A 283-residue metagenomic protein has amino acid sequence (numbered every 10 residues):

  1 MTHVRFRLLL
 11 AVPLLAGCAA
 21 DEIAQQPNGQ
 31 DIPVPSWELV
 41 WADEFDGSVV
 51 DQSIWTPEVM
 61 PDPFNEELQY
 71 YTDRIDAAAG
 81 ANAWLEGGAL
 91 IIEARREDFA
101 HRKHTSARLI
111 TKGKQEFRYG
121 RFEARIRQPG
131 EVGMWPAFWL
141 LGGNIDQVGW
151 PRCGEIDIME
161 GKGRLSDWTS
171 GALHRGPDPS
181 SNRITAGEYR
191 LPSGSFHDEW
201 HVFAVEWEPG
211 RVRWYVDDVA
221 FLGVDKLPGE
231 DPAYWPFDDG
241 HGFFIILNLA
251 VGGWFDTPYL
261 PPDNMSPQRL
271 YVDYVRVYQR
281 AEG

Functional and structural regions predicted by a protein language model:
V4-A11: Sec-dependent signal peptide recognition, specifically the positively charged N-region followed immediately by
A11-P13, E282: A periodicity- and composition-biased signal for non-globular, repetitive helical segments
A16-G17: C-terminal motif of bacterial Sec signal peptides marking the signal peptidase cleavage site
E22-G283: GH16 jelly-roll
